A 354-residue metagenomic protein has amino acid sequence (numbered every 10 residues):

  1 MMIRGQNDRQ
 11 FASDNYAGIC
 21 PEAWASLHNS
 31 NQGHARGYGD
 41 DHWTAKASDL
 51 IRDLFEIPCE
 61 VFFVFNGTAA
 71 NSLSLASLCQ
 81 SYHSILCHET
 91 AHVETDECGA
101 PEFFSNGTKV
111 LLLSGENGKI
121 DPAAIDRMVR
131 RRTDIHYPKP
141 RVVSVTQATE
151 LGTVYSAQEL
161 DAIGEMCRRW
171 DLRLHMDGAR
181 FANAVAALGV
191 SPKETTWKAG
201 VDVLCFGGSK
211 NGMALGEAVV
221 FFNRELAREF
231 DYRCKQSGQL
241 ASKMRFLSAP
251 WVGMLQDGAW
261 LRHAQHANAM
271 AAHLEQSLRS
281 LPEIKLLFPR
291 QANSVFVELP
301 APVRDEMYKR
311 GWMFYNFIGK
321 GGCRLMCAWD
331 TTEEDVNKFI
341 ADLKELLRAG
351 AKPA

Functional and structural regions predicted by a protein language model:
M2-R310, N316-T331, F339-A354: Conserved PLP-enzyme active-site core in the AAT-like
D335: Ligand-binding grooves and catalytic loops that recognize ribose/phosphate and carbohydrate rings, and esterified lipid
